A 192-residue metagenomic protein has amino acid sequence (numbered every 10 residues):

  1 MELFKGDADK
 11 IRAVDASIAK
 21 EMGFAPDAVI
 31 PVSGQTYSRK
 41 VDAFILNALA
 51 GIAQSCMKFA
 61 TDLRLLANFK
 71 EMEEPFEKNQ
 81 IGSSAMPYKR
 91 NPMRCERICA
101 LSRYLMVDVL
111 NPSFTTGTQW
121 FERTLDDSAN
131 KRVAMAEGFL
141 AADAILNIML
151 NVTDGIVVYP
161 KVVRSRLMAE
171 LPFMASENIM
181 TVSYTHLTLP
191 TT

Functional and structural regions predicted by a protein language model:
M1-T118: Internal glycine-rich alpha/beta core junctions
D15, I179-M180: Generic structural marker for isolated residues within well-ordered, non-membrane alpha-helices of soluble domains
A19, S183-Y184: Residue-level preference for well-ordered alpha-helical positions
Y104-S176, V182: Long, amphipathic alpha-helical stalk/connector segments used for oligomerization, subunit docking, or mechanical
T185-T191: Conserved small/polar residues in nucleotide/adenosyl-binding loops
